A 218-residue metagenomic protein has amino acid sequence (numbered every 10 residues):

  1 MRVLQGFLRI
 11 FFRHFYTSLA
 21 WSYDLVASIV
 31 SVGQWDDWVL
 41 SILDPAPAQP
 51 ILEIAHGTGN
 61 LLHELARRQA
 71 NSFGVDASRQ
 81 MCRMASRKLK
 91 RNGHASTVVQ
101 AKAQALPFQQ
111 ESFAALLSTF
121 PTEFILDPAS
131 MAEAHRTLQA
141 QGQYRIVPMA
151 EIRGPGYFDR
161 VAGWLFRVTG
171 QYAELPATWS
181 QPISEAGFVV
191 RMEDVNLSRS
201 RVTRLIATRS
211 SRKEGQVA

Functional and structural regions predicted by a protein language model:
M1-A46, N60, D159-F166: Conserved class I S-adenosyl-L-methionine
L52-A105: Class I SAM-dependent methyltransferase SAM/SAH-binding core
Q104-A115: A short acidic, Gly/Pro-enriched loop at the edge of an enzyme's catalytic core that lines a small-molecule cofactor
A115-P128: A short SAM/SAH-binding and catalytic strip from SAM-dependent methyltransferases
A129-A140: A short glycine-rich, Lys/Arg-flanked "PGG" loop and its adjoining helix->strand segment in the class I
G142-P148: Conserved beta-strand signature within the Rossmann-like core of class I S-adenosyl-L-methionine
Q171-G187: Short alpha-helix
F188, M192-A218: Core SAM-dependent methyltransferase catalytic element
